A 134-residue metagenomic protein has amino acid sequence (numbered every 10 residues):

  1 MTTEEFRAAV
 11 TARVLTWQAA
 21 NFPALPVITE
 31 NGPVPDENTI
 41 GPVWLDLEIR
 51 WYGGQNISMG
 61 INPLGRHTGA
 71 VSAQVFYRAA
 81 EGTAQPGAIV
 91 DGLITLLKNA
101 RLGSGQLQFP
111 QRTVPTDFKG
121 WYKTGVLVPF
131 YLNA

Functional and structural regions predicted by a protein language model:
M1-I61, E81-I89, A100: Small/polar-rich, solvent-exposed N-terminal microdomains that initiate assembly or binding
N21, V90-A134: Acidic-leaning, charged glycine-interspersed low-complexity segments
V34, V43, N56, V71 (+3 more regions): Compositionally biased, intrinsically disordered low-complexity regions
N38, L64, P115-K119: Sterically constrained small-residue positions within well-ordered secondary structures of folded domains
P42, G69-V71, Y77-Q85, G92-T95 (+1 more regions): A generic structural signal for ordered secondary structure
P63-A79, Y122-N133: Oligomerization/assembly interface segments of phage tail-like spikes and tubes
P63-G65, A80-A88, L107-T113: Low-complexity, flexible helical/coil segments
